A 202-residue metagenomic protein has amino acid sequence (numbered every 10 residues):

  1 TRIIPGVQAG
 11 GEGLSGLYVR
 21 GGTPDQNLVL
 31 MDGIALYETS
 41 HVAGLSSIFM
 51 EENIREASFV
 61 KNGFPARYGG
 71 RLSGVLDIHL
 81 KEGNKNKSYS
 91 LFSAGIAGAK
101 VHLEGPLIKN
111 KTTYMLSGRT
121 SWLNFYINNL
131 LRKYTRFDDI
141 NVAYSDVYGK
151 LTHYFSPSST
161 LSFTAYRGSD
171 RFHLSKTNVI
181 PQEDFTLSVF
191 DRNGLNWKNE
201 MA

Functional and structural regions predicted by a protein language model:
T1-P65, V75, K81-E82: Periplasmic N-terminal accessory/gating domains of Gram-negative outer-membrane beta-barrel systems
P24, I34-L36, K81, A97 (+2 more regions): Structural signature of outer-membrane beta-barrel domains
N27, N53, N86-S90, N110-Y114 (+1 more regions): Outer-envelope beta-barrel architecture signal
G44, I127-K133, L174-Q182: Outer-membrane beta-barrel translocator domains and adjoining extracellular loop/strand segments of Gram-negative
G44-S47, R55-P65, G74-G105, T113-T120 (+1 more regions): Short strand-turn segments of transmembrane beta-barrel domains in outer membranes, especially the first one or two
R71, Y114-Y126, S175: Surface-exposed extracellular loop regions of Gram-negative outer-membrane beta-barrel proteins
G95-T120, Y134-F172, N193-A202: Transmembrane beta-barrel wall of Gram-negative outer-membrane proteins
D138, F185-S188: Sequence/structural signature of beta-propeller blade repeats across diverse families
